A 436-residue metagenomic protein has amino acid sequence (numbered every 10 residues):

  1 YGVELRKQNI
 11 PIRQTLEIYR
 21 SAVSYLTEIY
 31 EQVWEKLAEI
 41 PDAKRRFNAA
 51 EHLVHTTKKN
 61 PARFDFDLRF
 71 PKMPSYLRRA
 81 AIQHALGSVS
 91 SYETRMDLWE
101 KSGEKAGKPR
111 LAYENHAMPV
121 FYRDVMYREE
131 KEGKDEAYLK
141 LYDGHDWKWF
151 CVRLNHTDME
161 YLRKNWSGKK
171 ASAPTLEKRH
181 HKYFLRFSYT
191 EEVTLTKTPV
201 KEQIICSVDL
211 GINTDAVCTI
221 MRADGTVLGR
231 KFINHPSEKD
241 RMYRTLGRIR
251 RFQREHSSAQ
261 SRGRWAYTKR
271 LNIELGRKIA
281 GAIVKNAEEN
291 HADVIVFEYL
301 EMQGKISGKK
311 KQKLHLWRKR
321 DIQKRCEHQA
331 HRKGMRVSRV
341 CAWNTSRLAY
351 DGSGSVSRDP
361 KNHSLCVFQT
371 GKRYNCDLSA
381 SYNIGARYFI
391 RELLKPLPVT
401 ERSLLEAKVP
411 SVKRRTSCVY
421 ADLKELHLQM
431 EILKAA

Functional and structural regions predicted by a protein language model:
Y1-A436: Nucleic-acid substrate recognition interfaces
